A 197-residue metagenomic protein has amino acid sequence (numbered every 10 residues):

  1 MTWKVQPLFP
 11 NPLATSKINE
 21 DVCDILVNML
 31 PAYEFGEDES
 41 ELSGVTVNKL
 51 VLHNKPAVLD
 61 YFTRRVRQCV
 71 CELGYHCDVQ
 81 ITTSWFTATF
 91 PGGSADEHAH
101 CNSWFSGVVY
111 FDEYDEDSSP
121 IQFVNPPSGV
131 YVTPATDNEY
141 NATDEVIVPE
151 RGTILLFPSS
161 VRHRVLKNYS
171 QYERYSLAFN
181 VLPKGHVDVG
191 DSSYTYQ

Functional and structural regions predicted by a protein language model:
M1-H76, W85, S94, P120 (+1 more regions): Non-heme Fe(II)/2-oxoglutarate
L8, D78, A99-S103, Y169-E173: A generic structural micro-feature
N11, S118, A142, Y172-S176: Short edge beta-strand segments in beta-sheet-rich domains
A14, T82-S84, F105-G107, Y175-F179: Hydrophobic residues positioned within well-ordered beta-strands of beta-sheet architectures
K17-N19, V181-G185: Short beta-strand-to-coil "C-cap" segments at the C-terminal boundary of structured domains/repeats, marking
T87-L156, L166, P183-T195: Catalytic core of non-heme Fe(II) oxygenases with the double-stranded beta-helix
R162-S176: Ligand-binding loop in jelly-roll beta-barrel domains
